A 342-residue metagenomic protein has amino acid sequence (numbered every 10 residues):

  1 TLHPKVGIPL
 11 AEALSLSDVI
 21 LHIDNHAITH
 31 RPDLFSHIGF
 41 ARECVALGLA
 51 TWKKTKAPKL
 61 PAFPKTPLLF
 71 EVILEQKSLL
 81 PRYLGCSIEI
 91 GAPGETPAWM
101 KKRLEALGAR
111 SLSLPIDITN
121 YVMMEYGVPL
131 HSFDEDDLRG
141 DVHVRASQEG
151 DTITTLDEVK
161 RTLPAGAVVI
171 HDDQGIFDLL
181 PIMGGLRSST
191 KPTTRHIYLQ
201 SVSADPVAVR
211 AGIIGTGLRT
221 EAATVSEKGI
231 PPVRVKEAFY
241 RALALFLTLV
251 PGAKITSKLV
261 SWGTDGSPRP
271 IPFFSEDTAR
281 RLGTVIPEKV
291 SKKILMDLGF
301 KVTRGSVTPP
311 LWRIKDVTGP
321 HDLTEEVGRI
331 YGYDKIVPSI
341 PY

Functional and structural regions predicted by a protein language model:
T1-Y342: RNA/tRNA-interacting regions in translation and RNA-turnover enzymes
